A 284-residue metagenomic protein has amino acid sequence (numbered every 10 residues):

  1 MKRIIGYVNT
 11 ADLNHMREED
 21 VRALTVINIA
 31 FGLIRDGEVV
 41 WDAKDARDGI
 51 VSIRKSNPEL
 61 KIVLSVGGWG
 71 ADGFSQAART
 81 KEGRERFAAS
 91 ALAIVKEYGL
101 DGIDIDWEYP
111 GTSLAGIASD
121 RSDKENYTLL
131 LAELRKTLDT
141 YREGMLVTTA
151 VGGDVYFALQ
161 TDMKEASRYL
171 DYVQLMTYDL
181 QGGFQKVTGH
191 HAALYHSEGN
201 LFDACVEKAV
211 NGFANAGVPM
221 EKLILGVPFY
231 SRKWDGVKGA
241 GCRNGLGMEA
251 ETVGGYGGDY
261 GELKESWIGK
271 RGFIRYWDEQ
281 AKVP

Functional and structural regions predicted by a protein language model:
M1-G6, N57-V63, L138-G153, L223: Short beta-strand/loop segments at the ligand-binding rim of alpha/beta enzyme cores
M1-V95, S122, M248, Y260: Glycan-recognition patch characteristic of GH18 chitinases/ENGases and related GlcNAc/peptidoglycan-binding proteins
T10-N14, G32-D36, G68-D72, E108-L114 (+3 more regions): Solvent-exposed loop/turn segments at secondary-structure junctions within structured extracellular/periplasmic domains
H15, E82, A150-V187, S231-G247: Substrate-binding cleft/loops of secretory-pathway carbohydrate-active enzymes
I27, L64, I105, L134 (+2 more regions): Conserved, mostly hydrophobic/aromatic
R47-V63, G67-G68, Y127-R142, V210 (+1 more regions): Surface-exposed amphipathic alpha-helices with a cationic face
D48, F74-S167, F184: Active-site cleft segment of glycoside hydrolase catalytic domains centered on the general acid/base Glu
V66, H190, V227-P284: Glycan-binding loop/region signatures in secreted carbohydrate-active enzymes
